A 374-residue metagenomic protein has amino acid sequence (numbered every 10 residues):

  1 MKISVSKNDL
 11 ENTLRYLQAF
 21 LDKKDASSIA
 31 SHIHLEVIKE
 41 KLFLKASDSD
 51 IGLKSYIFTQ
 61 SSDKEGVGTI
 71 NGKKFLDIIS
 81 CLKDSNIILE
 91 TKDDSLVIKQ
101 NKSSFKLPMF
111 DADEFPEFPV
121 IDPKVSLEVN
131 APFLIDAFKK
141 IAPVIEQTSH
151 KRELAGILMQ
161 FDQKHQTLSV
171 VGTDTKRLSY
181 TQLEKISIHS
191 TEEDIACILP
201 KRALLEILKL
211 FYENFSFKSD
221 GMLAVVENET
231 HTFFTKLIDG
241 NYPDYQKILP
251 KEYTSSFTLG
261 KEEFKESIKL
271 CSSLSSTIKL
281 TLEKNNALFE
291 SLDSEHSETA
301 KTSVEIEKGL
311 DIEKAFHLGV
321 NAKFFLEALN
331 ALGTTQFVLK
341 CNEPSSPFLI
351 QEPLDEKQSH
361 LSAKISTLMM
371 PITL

Functional and structural regions predicted by a protein language model:
M1-L374: Structural preference for solvent-exposed beta-strand-turn elements and adjacent flexible terminal/loop segments within
